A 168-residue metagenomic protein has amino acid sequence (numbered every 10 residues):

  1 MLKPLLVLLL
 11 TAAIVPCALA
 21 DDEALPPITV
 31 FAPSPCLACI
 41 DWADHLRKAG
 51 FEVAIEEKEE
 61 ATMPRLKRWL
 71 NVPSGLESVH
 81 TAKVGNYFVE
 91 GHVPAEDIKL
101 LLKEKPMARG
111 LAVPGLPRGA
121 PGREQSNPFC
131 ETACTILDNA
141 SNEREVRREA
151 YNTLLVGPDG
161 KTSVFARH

Functional and structural regions predicted by a protein language model:
K3-V15: Bacterial N-terminal signal peptides
P16-D21: Sec/Tat signal peptide C-region and signal peptidase I cleavage site
D22-A49: Local sequence-structure signature of Cys/Sec-based thiol-disulfide redox active-site neighborhoods
P27-T29, E52, G85-F88: Short active-site oxyanion
A32-C39, E56, G75, G91-A95: Solvent-exposed, acidic/flexible segments
C39-A43, M63, K67, A95 (+1 more regions): Extracytoplasmic/secreted envelope proteins and their assembly/folding machinery, especially bacterial periplasmic
E52-T62: A short beta-strand-loop structural module common to alpha/beta enzyme folds
R68-H168: Thiol/selenol-based redox catalytic cores and closely related redox-interacting motifs
